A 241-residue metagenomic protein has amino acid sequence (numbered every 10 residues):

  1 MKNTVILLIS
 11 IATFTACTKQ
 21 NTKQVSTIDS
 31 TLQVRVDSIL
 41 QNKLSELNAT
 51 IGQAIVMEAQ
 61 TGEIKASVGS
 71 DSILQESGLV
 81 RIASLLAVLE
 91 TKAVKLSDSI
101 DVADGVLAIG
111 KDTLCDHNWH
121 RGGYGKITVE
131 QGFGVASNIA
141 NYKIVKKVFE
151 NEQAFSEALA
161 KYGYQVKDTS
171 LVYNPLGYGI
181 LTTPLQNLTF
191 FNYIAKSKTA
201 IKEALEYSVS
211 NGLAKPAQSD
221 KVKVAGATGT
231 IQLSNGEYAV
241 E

Functional and structural regions predicted by a protein language model:
F14-A16: C-terminal motif of bacterial Sec signal peptides marking the signal peptidase cleavage site
T18-Q20: Bacterial signal peptide processing site
Q24-E58: Beta-lactamase-like hydrolase cores
V36, G62, L74-A103, G132 (+1 more regions): Active-site SXXK
Q60, K65-V80, Y162-E203: Active-site-proximal helix/loop microenvironment of the serine DD-peptidase/beta-lactamase transpeptidase fold
Q60, V94-S97, D101-F155: Conserved catalytic neighborhood of penicillin-recognizing serine enzymes
E152-Q153, Y173-E241: A penicillin-recognizing enzyme superfamily signal
